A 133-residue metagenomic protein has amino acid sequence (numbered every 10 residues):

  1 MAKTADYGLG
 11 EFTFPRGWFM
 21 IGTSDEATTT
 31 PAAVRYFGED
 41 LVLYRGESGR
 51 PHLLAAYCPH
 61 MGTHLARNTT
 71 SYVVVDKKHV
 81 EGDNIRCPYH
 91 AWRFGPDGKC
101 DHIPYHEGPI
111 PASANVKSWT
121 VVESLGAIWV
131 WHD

Functional and structural regions predicted by a protein language model:
M1-F14: A boundary/linker detector
Y7, T23-D133: Rieske [2Fe-2S] iron-sulfur-binding domain
F14-I21: A short helix->beta-strand "capping" segment at the edge of beta-propeller domains
